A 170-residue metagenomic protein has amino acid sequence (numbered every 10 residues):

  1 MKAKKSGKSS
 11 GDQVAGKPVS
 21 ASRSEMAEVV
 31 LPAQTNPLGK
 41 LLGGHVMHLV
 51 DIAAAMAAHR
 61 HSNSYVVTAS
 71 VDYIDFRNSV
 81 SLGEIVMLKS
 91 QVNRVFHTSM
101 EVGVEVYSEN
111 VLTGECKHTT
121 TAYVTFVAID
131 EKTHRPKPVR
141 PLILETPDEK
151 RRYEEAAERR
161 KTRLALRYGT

Functional and structural regions predicted by a protein language model:
K2-K8, Q13-G16, S24, S81-I85 (+1 more regions): HotDog/MaoC-like acyl-thioester-processing domains
Q13, V19-A21, L41, I52-K89 (+3 more regions): Hydrophobic beta-strand-centered segment that forms part of the acyl-chain substrate-binding groove
P18-P32: Short amphipathic
A27-V30, D75, T125: Generic structural detector for well-ordered beta-strands
P32, A54-S62, F126, R160: Generic helix-packing signal
A33, P37, E131-K132: Short, ordered coil/turn segments that flank beta-strands lining enzyme active or ligand-binding pockets
T35-H48: A conserved, well-ordered hydrophobic junction motif at loop->secondary-structure transitions
